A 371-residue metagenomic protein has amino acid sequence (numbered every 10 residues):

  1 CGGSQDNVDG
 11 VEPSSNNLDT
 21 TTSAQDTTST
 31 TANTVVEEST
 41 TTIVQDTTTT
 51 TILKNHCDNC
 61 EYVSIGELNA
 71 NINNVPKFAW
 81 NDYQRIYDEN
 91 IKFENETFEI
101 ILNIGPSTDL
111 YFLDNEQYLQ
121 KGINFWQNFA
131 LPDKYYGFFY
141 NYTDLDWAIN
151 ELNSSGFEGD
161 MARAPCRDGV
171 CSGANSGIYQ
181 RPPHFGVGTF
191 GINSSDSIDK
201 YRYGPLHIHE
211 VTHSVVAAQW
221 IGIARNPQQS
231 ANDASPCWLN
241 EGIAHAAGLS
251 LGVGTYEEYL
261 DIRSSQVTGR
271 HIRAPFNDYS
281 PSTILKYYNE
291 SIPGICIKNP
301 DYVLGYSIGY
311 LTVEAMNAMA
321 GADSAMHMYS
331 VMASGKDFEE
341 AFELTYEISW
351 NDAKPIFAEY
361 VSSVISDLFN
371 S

Functional and structural regions predicted by a protein language model:
C1-D9: Bacterial lipoprotein signal-peptidase II cleavage site
S15, T20-I52: Extracellular mucin-like PTS domains
I52-K200, G204-P205, D233, I295 (+1 more regions): Non-catalytic architectural context of zinc metalloproteases
L53, Q117, S334-S371: Beta/coil-rich, acidic/histidine-enriched accessory regions frequently appended to metallopeptidases
F125-N141, G222-P227, S235, T255-I262 (+1 more regions): Surface-exposed patches in mature extracellular/periplasmic domains of secreted proteins
R163-I178, F190-S194, I221-N232, F276-P300 (+2 more regions): Surface-exposed intrinsically disordered loops and tails
R167-I272: Zinc-dependent metallopeptidase catalytic helix centered on the HExxH motif and its immediate flanking segment
T268-N351: Active-site-proximal alpha-helical
